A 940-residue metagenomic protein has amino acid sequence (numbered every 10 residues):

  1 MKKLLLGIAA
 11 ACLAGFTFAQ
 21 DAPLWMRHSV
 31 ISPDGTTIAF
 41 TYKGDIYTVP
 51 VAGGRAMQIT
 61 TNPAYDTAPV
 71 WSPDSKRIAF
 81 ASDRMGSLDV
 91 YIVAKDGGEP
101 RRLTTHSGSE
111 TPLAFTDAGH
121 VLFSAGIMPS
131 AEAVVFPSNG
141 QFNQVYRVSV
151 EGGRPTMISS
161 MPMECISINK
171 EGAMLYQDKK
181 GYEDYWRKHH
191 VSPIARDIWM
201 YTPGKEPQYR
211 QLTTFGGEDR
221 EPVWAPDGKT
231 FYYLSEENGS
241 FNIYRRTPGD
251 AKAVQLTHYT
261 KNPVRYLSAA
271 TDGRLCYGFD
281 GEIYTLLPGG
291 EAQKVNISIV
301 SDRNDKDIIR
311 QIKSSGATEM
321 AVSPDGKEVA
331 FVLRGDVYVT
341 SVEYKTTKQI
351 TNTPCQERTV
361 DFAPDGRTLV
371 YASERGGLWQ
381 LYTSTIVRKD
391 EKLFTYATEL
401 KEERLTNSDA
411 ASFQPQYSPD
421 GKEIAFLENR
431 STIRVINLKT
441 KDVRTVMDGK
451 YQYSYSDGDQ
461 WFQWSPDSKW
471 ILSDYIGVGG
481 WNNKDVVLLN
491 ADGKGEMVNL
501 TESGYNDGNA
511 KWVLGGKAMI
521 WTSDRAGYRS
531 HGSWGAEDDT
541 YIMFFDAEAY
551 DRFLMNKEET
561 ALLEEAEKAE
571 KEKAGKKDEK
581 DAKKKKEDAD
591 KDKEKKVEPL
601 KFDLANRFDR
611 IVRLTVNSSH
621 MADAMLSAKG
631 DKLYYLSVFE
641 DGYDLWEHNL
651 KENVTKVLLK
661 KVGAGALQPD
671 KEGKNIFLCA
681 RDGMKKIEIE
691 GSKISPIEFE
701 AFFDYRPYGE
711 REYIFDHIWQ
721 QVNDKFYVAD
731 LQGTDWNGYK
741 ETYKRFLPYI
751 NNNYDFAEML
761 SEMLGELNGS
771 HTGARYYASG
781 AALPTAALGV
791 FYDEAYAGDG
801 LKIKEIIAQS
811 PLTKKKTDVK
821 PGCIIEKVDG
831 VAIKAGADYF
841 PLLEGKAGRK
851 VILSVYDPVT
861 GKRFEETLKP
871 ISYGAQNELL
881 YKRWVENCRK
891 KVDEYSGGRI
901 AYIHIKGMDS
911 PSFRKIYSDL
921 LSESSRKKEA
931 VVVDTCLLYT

Functional and structural regions predicted by a protein language model:
M1-D21: Bacterial Sec-dependent N-terminal signal peptides
Q20-M26, G54-A56, S301-A317, T398-R404 (+1 more regions): A short helix->beta-strand "capping" segment at the edge of beta-propeller domains
Q20-P23, T41-Y47, T60-D66, A79-Y91 (+29 more regions): A flexible loop/linker signature enriched in serine peptidases of the S9 family
D21-Y47, G316-G335, T615-D631: Beta-strand-rich domains and repeat architectures in extracellular enzymes and scaffolds, especially beta-propellers
V30-G35, P69-R77, L113-H120, I166-M174 (+9 more regions): Blade-terminus and WD-like Trp-Asp/Gly-His loop motifs, strongest in beta-propeller folds
P748-G798, K862-E866, I871-N887: Extended, small/polar residue-biased N-terminal targeting/export presequences and adjacent propeptide/linker tracts
L783-G836, S910: PDZ/PDZ-like domain segments forming the peptide/carboxylate-binding groove, activating on the N-terminal beta-strands
K804, V831-L938: Cleft-lining beta-strand/loop regions that shape enzyme active-site pockets
